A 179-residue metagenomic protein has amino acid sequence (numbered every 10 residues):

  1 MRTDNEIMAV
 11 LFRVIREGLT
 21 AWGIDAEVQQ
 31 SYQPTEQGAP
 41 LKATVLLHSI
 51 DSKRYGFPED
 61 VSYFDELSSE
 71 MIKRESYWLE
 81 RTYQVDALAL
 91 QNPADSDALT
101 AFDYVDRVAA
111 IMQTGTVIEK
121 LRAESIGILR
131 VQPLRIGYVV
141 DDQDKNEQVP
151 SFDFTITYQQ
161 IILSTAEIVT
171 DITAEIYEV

Functional and structural regions predicted by a protein language model:
M1-E70, E178: Small/polar-rich, solvent-exposed N-terminal microdomains that initiate assembly or binding
E6, P93-D103: Short, conserved charged micro-motifs
L46-H48, D86, L129, T155: Residues in well-ordered beta-strands of folded domains
Y55, P93-D95, Q160-S164: Residue-level signal for secondary-structure boundary sites
L67-E75, D141: Short beta-strand/turn micro-motifs at beta-sheet edges
E75-P93, D106-V108, E147-Y158: Oligomerization/assembly interface segments of phage tail-like spikes and tubes
D103, A110-L163: Acidic-leaning, charged glycine-interspersed low-complexity segments
T155-V179: Mixed-charge, glycine-accented linear interaction segment located at domain edges/termini
